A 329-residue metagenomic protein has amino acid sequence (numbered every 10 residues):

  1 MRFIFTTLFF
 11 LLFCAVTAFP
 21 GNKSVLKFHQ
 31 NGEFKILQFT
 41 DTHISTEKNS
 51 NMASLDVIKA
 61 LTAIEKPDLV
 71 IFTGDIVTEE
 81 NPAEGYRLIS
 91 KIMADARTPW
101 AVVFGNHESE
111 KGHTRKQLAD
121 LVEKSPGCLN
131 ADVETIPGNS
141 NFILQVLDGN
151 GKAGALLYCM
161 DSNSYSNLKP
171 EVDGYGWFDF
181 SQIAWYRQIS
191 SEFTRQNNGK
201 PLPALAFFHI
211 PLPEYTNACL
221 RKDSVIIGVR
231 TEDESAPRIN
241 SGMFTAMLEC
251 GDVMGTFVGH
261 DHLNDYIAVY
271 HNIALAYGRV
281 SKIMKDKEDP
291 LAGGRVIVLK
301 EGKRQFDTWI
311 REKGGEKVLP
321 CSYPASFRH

Functional and structural regions predicted by a protein language model:
T6-A15: Bacterial N-terminal signal peptides
F19-L88: N-terminal active-site segment of His-dependent metallophosphoesterases
Q30, F39, I143-G151, M243-C250 (+1 more regions): Binuclear metal-dependent phosphoesterase catalytic core
E33-T46, G154-N163, F207, A274-V280: Active-site-proximal beta-strand elements of phosphoester/diester hydrolases
L37-L55, V77-E84, E110, K116 (+4 more regions): Acidic/histidine-rich helix-loop elements that form or flank divalent-metal/phosphate-binding sites at the catalytic
S45-E47, T78-A83, V102-H113, Y165-L168 (+3 more regions): Active-site environment of divalent metal-dependent phosphoester hydrolases
K66-D68, L156-C159, E171-D265: His/acidic metal-ligating clusters that form di-metal
R87-N198, R295-K300: Extended active-site neighborhood of metal-dependent phosphoesterases/phosphodiesterases
